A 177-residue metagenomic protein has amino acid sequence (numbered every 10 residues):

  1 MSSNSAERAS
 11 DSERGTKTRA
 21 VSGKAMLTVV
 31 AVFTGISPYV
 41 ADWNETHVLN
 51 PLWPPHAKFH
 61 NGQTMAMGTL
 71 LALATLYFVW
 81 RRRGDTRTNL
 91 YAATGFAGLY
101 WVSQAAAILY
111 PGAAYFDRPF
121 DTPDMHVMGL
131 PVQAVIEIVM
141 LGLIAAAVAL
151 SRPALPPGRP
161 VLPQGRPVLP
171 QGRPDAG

Functional and structural regions predicted by a protein language model:
G15-V32, G84-G98: Interfacial segments of alpha-helical transmembrane regions
V32-E45: Alpha-helical transmembrane segments of multi-pass membrane proteins
I36-P38, A57-V79, G95-V102: Core segments of alpha-helical transmembrane spans in multipass integral membrane proteins
W43-F59, F116-H126: Membrane-interface interhelical loops and short amphipathic "cap" helices that link adjacent transmembrane segments
A66-Y77, I136-A149: Hydrophobic cores of alpha-helical transmembrane segments in multi-pass inner/ER membrane proteins, independent
F78-R118: Mid-chain, well-packed structural core segment of small domains
A93-F96, D124-M140: Individual transmembrane alpha-helices with interfacial aromatic-anchor signatures
R159-R173: Long, intrinsically disordered low-complexity tandem-repeat segments
